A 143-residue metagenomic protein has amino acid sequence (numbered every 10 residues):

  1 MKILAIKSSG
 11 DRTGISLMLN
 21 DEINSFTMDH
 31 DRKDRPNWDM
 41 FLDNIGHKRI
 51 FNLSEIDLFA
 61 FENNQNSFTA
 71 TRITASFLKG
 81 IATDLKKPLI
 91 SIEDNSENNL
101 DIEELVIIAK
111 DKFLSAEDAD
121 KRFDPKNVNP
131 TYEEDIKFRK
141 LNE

Functional and structural regions predicted by a protein language model:
M1-M40, F51-L53, K86-E143: Oxyanion-binding and handling regions
M40, N44, K79-G80: Short, residue-level hotspots on alpha-helical faces of the histone-fold and other alpha-helical interaction modules
L42-L58: Phosphate/pyrophosphate-binding loops at sites that engage ATP/ADP/AMP, CoA/4′-phosphopantetheine, polyphosphate
L58-N63, F68-K87: DPxDG-like acidic metal-binding loop motif
